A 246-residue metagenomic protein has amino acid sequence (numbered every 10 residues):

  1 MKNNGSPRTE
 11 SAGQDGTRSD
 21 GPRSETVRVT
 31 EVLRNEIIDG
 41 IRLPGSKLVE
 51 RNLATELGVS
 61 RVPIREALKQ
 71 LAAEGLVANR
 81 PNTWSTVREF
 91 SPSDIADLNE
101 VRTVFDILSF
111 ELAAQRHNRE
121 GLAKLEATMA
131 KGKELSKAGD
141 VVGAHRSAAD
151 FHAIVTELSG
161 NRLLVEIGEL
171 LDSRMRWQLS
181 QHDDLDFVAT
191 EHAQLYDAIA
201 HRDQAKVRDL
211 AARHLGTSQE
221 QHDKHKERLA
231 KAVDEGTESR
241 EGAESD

Functional and structural regions predicted by a protein language model:
M1-E111, Q115, Q219, D223-D246: Short linear motifs at protein or domain termini
K2, E126-K133, A138, W177-D246: C-terminal all-alpha effector/ligand-binding and dimerization domain of prokaryotic HTH-type transcriptional repressors
S24, L122-A123, L185-D186: Short helix-capping and inter-helix turn/linker motifs at the boundaries of alpha-helical repeat units
R34, I38-D39, A54, K133 (+3 more regions): Solvent-exposed, non-membrane alpha-helical residues enriched in polar/charged side chains
S91, N118, D140, R202-D203: Acidic/polar helix N-cap motif
L98, L125, A144, A148 (+4 more regions): Hydrophobic packing residues in well-ordered alpha-helices of helical domains and bundles
V101-A114, S147-D184, Q221: Hydrophobic, amphipathic alpha-helical faces that serve as interaction scaffolds
L108-K133: Amphipathic alpha-helical dimerization/coiled-coil segments that flank or bridge DNA-binding/regulatory modules
